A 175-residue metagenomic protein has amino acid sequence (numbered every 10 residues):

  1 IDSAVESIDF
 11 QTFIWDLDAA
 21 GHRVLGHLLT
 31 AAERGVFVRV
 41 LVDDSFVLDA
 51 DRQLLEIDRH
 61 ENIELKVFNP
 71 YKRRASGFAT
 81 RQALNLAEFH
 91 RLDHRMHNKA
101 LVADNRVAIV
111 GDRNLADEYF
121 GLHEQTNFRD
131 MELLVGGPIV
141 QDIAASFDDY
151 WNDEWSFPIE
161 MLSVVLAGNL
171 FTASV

Functional and structural regions predicted by a protein language model:
I1-S7, I14-V175: HKD-type phospholipase D/PLD-like phosphodiesterase module
